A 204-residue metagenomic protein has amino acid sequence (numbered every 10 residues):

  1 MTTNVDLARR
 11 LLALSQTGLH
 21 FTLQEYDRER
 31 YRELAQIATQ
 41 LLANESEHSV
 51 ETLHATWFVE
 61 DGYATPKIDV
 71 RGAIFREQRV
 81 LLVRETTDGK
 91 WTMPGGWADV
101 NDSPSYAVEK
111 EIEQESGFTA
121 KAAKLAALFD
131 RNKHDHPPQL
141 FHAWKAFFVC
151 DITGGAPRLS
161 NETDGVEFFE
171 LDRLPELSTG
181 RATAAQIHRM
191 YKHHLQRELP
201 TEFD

Functional and structural regions predicted by a protein language model:
M1-Y31, K90, N161-D204: Nudix hydrolase/Nudix homology domain
T17-F21, V59, R131: General structural signal for alpha-helix termini and helix-helix connectors
Y26-R28, R32-R71: Acidic, metal-coordinating catalytic segment for phosphate/diphosphate chemistry, firing primarily on the Nudix
H54-T92, A120, K124: N-terminal strand-loop-strand
P94-G96: Extended, positively charged loop/linker patches that create polyanion-binding surfaces
A98-A122, D130-Q186, F203: Unchanged
